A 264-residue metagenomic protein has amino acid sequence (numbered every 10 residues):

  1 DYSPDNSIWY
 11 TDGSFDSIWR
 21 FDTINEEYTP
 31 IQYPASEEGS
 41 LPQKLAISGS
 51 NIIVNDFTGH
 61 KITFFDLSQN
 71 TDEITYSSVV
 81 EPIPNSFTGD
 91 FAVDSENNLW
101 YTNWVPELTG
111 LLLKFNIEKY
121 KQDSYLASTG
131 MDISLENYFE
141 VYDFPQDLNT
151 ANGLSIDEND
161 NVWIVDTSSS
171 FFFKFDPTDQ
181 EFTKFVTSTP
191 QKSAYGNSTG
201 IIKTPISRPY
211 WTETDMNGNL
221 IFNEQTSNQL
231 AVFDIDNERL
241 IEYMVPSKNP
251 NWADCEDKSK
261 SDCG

Functional and structural regions predicted by a protein language model:
D1-D5, S36-G49, P82-E96, P145-N159 (+2 more regions): Beta-rich, blade/repeat-based domains predominating in secreted/periplasmic proteins but also intracellular
Y10-S14, V54-G59, L99-E107, V162-S168 (+1 more regions): Conserved beta-strand positions in repeat-built beta-propeller and related beta-rich domains
S14, S40-L41, T58, S86-F87 (+7 more regions): Beta-rich catalytic cores
S17-R20, H60-T63, G110-L113, F171-K174 (+1 more regions): A short loop-to-beta-strand structural motif that recurs across blades of beta-propeller domains
D22-E26, D66-T71, N116-Y120, D176-Q180 (+1 more regions): Short loop/turn segments that connect beta-strands within beta-propeller blades
T29-P34, E73-E81, D123-F144, F182-P190 (+3 more regions): Beta-propeller fold detector
S207-D215, N219-A231: Loop/turn-rich, solvent-exposed surfaces of beta-rich toroidal or solenoidal domains
